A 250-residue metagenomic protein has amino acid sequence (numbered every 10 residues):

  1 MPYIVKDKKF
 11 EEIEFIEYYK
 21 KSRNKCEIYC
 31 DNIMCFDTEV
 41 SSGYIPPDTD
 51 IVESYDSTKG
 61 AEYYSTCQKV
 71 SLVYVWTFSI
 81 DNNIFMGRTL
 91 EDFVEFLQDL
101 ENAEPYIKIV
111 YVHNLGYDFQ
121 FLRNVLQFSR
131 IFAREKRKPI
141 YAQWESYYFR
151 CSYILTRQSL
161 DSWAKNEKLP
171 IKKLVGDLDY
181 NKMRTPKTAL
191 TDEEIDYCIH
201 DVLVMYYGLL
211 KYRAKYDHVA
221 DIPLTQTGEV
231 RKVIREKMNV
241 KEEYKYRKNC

Functional and structural regions predicted by a protein language model:
M1-M34, T38: N-terminal accessory regions of nucleic-acid-interacting proteins
P2-D7, E11-E14, Y44-P47, M183-C250: Common nucleic-acid-contacting/processivity interface regions adjacent to the catalytic cores of nucleic-acid enzymes
C26-Y29, K69-V70, A103-P105: Intrinsically disordered, low-complexity regulatory regions enriched in Ser/Pro/Gly/Thr and acidic residues
C30-I33, V75, P139: Beta-strand-rich binding-surface signature of beta-sandwich/beta-barrel folds used to engage anionic ligands
S41: Conserved Rossmann-like nucleotide-cofactor binding loop
Y44-D50, N114, D118-L126, G208 (+1 more regions): A short acidic (Asp/Glu
Y44-G87: RNase H-like nuclease fold core
S79-L190, D196-I199, V204: Conserved DEDDh/DEDDy metal-dependent 3′-5′ exonuclease domain
